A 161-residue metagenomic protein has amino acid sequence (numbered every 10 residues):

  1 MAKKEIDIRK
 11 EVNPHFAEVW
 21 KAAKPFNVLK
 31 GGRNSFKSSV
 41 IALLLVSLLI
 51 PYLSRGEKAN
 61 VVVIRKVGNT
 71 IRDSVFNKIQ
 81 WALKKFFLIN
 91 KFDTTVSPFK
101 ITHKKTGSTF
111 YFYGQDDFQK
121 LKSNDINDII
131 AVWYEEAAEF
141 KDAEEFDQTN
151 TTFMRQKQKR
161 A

Functional and structural regions predicted by a protein language model:
M1-A161: Phosphate/NTP-binding elements of NTP-utilizing enzymes
